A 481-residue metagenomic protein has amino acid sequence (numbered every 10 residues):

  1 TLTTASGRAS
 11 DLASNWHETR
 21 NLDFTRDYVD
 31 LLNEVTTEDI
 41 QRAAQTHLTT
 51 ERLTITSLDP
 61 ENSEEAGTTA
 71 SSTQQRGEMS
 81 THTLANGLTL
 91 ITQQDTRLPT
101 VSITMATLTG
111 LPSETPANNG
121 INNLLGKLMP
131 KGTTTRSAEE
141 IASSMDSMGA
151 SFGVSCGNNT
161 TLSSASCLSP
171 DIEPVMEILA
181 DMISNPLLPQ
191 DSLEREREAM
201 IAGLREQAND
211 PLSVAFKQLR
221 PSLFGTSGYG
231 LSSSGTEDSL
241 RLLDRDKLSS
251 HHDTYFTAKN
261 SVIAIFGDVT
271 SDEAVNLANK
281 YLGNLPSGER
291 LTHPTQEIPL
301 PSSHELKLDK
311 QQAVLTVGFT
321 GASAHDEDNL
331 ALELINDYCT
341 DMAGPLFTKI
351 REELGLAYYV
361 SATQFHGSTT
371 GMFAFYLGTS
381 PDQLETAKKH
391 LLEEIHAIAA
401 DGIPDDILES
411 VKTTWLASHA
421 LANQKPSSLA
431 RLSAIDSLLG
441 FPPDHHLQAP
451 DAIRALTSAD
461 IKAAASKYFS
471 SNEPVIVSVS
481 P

Functional and structural regions predicted by a protein language model:
T1-L32, T54-L58, L98-N185, R197-G203 (+6 more regions): M16 family metallopeptidases and their MPP-like homologs
T36-D39, A44, L330-L334: PPIase-associated folding chaperone regions across multiple families
D39-D59, K462-S478: Bilobed periplasmic-binding protein-like "clamshell/Venus-flytrap" ligand-binding domains
T50, T56-H82, G225, G230-S233 (+4 more regions): An aromatic/glycine/proline-enriched structural segment found at the starts of mature extracellular/organellar domains
T83-L111, N119, N260, R290-P345 (+1 more regions): His/Glu-based metal-binding/catalytic segments typifying zinc-dependent metallopeptidases
